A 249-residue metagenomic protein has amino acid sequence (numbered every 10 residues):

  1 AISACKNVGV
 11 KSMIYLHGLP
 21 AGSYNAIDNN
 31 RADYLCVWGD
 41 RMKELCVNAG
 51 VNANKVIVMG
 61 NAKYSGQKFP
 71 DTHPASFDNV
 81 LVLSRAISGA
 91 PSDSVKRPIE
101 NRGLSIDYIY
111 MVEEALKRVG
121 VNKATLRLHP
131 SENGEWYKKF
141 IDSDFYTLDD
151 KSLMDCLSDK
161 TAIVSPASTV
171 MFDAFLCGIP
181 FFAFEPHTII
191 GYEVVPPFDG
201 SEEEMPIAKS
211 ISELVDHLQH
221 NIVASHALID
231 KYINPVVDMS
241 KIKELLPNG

Functional and structural regions predicted by a protein language model:
A1-G66: Active-site and donor-binding regions of nucleotide-sugar-utilizing enzymes
G18, W38-D40, P130, A167-S168 (+1 more regions): Helix N-cap/beta->alpha junction signal
D28, D155-L157, D199: Structural alpha-helical scaffold elements that stabilize or flank donor/cofactor-binding regions in carbohydrate
A32, A53, V58, K138-D142 (+1 more regions): Catalytic binding pocket for nucleotide-activated donors in carbohydrate/polymer assembly enzymes
Y64-K139: Conserved catalytic-core segment of nucleotide-activated headgroup transferases in glycan assembly
R127-F172, L176-C177: Donor nucleotide-activated moiety binding/catalytic core segment of transferases that use nucleotide-activated donors
I233-G249: C-terminal alpha-helical cap of glycosyltransferases
